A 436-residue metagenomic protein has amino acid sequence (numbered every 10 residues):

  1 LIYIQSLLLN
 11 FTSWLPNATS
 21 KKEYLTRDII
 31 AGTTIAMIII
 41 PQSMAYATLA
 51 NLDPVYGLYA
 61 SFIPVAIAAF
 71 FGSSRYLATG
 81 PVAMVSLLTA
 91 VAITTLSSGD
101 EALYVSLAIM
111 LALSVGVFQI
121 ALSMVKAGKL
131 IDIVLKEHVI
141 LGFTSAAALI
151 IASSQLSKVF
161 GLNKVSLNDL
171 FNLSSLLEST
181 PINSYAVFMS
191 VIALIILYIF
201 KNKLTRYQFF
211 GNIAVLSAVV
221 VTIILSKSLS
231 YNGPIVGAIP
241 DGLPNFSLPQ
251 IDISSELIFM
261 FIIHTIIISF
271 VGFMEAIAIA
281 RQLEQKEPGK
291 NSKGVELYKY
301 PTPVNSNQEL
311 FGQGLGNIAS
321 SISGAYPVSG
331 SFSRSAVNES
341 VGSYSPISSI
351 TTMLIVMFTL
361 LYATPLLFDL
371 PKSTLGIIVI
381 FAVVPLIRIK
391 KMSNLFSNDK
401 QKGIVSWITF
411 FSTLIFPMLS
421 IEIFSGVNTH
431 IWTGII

Functional and structural regions predicted by a protein language model:
L1-I436: Transmembrane helical cores of multi-pass ion-transport proteins
